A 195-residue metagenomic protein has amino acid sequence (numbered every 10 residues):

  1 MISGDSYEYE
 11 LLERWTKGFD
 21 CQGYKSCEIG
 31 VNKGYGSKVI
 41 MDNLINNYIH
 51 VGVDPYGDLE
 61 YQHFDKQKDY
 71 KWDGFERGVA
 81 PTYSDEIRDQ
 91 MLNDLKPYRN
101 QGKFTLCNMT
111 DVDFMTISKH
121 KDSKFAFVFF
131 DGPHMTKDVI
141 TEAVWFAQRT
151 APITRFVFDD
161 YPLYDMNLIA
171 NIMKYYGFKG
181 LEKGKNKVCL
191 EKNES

Functional and structural regions predicted by a protein language model:
M1-F129, P133-S195: A short alpha-helical cap/connector motif
